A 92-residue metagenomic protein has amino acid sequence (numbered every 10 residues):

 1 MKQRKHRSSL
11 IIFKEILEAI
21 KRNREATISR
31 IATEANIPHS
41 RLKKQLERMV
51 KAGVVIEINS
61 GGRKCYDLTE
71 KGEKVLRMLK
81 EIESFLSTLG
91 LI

Functional and structural regions predicted by a protein language model:
M1, E73-I92: Amphipathic alpha-helical dimerization/coiled-coil segments that flank or bridge DNA-binding/regulatory modules
M1-I16: Short alpha-helical segments that sit at the start of domains
E15-N23: Short amphipathic alpha-helical elements of helix-turn-helix/winged-helix folds
E25-E34: Short acidic, hydrophobic short linear motifs in intrinsically disordered regions
N36-K51: Short amphipathic alpha-helical interaction segments
V50-S60: A short, conserved structural fragment
G61-L79: Basic, amphipathic "hinge/linker" alpha-helix immediately C-terminal to the N-terminal HTH DNA-binding motif
